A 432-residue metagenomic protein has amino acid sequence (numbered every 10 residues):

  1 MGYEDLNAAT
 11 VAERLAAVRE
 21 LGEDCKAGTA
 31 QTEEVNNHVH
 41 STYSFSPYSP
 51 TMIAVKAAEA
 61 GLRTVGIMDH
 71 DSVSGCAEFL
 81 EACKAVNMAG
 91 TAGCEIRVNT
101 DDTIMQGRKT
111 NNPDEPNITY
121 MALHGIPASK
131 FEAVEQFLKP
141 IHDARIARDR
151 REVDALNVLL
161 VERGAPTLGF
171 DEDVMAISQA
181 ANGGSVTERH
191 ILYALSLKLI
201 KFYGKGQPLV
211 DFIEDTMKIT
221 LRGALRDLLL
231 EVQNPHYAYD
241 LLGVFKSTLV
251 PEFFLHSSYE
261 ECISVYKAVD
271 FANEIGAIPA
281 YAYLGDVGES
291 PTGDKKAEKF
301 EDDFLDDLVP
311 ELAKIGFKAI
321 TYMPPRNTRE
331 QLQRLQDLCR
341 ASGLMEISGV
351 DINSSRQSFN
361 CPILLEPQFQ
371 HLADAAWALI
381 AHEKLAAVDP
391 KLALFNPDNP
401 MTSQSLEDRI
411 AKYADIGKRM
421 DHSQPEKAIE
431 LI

Functional and structural regions predicted by a protein language model:
G2-Y48, A60, P140-G343, K427-E430: Domain-core and long-helix interface of multi-subunit machines
T29-V186, I315, T321-H371, A375 (+1 more regions): A metal-dependent hydrolase metal-coordination microenvironment
N99-D102, A155-L160, L229-P235, L242 (+3 more regions): Short flexible/disordered coil segments
V287, K296-F300, F304-P310, I352-P390: Catalytic core of soluble alpha/beta enzymes
E366-I432: Extended, intrinsically disordered, low-complexity segments
